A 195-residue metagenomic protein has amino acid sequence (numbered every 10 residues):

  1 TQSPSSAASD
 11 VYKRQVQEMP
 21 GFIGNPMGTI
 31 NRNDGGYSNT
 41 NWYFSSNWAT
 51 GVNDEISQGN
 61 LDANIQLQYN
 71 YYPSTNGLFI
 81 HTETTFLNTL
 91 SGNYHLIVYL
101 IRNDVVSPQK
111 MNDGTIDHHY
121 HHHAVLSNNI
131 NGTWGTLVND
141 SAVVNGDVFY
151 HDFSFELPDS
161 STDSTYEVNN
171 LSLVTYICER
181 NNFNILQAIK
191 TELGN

Functional and structural regions predicted by a protein language model:
T1-Q2: Short, well-ordered junction/capping motifs at the entry into regular secondary structure
S5-N195: Short, conserved sequence motifs used for protein processing/export or organelle targeting and for catalysis
